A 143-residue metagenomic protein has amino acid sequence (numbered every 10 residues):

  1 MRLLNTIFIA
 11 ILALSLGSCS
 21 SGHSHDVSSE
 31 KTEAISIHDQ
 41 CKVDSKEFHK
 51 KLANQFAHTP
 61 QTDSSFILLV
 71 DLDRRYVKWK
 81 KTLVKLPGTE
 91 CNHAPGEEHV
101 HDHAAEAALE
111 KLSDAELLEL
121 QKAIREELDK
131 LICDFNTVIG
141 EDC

Functional and structural regions predicted by a protein language model:
M1-S21: Sec-dependent bacterial lipoprotein signal peptides
I9, F56, A107: Short, flexible active-site loop motifs that bind/organize anionic cofactors or intermediates
C19-S64: Immediate post-signal-peptide N-terminus of mature secreted/exported proteins
S20-V27, P87-E110: Histidine-centered metal-binding segments
K31, E98-C143: C-terminal amphipathic alpha-helix
Q40, D44-F48, Y76-P87, L117-V138: Amphipathic alpha-helical coiled-coil segments
Q61-N92: Mature extracytoplasmic domains of secretory-pathway proteins
